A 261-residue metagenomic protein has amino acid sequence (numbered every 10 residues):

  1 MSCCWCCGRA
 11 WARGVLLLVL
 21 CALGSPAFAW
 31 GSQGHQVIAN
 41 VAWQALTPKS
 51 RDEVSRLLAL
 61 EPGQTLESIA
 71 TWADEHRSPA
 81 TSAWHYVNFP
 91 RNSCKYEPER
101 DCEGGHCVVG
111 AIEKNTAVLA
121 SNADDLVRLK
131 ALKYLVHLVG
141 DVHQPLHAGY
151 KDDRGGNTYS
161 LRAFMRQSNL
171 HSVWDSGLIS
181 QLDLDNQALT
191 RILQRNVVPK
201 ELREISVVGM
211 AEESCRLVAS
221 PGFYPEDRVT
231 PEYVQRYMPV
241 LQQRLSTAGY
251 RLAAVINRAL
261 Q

Functional and structural regions predicted by a protein language model:
M1-R9: N-terminal secretory signal peptides that target proteins for export/translocation
G14-A22: Sec-dependent N-terminal signal peptides
G24-P26: N-terminal signal peptide c-region/cleavage motif recognized by signal peptidases
F28-L138, P145-Q261: N-terminal, motif-rich segments that launch catalysis or mediate targeting to/interaction with membranes, typified by
